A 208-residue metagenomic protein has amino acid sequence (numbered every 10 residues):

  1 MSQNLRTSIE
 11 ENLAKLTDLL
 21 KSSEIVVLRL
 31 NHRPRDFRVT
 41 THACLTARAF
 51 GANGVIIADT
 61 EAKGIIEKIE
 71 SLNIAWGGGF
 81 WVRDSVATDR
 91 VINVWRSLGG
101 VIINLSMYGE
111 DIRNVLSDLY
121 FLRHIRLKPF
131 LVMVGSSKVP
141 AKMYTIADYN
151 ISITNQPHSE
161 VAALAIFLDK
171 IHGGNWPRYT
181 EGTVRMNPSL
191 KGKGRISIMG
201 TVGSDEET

Functional and structural regions predicted by a protein language model:
S2-M107, H172-P177, T201-E207: RNA substrate-binding interface of SAM-dependent RNA methyltransferases
R35, G64, V139, Q156-S159: Glycine-/small-residue-rich active-site loops that bind phosphorylated ligands and cofactors
A47, M133, F167: Conserved RecA-like P-loop NTPase ATPase core
I66-S71, V115-S117, A163-L164: Short secondary-structure transition/capping segments
G109-I153: Long, charge-patterned amphipathic alpha-helical coiled-coil/hairpin "stalk" segments used as oligomerization
D111-N114, P140-M143, S159-V161, N187-P188 (+1 more regions): Short, well-ordered, mixed-charge alpha-helical segments that flank or form enzyme active sites
K142-V184: Structured adenosyl-cofactor binding patch, chiefly the S-adenosyl-L-methionine
G174-T208: Internal, active-site/partner-interface "lid" segment
